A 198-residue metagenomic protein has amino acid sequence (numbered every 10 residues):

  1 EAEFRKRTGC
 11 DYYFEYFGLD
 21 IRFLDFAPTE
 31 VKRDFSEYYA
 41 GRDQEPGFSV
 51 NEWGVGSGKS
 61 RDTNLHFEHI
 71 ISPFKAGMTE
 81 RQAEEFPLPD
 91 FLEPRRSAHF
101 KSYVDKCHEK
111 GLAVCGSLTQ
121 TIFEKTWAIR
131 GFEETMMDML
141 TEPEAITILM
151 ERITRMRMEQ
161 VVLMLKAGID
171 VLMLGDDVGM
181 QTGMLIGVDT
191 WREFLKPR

Functional and structural regions predicted by a protein language model:
E1-K6, V50, K59, T63 (+2 more regions): Active-site loop segments of alpha/beta catalytic cores
E3-E37: Segments that shape or occlude catalytic/ligand-binding pockets
F14, N64-L65, M78: N-terminal pre-domain/capping segments
F35-A40, D176-D177: Short, charged low-complexity linear motifs
R42-E45: Aromatic-residue-lined binding/catalytic grooves and analogous aromatic/hydrophobic interfacial grooves in multimeric
